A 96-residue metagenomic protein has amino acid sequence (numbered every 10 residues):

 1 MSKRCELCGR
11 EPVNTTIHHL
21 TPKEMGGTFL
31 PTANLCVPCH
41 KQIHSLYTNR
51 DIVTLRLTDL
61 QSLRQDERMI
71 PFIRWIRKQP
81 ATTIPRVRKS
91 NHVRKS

Functional and structural regions predicted by a protein language model:
M1-R4, T54: Short, charged surface segments at domain edges that flank catalytic/cofactor-binding sites
R4-N34: Histidine-centered nuclease catalytic patch
E24-A33, Q42-T83: Polybasic, low-complexity binding patches
P38-N49, R86-S96: Replace "small metal-dependent catalytic modules" with "small catalytic or cofactor-binding modules
